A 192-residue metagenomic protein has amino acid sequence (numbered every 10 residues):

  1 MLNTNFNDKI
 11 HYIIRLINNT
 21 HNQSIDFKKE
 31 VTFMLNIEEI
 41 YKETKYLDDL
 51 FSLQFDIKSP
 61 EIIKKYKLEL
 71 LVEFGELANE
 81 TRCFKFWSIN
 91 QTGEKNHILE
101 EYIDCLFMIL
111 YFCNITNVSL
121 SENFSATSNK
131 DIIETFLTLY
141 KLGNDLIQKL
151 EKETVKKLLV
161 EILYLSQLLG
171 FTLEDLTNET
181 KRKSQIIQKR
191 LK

Functional and structural regions predicted by a protein language model:
N5-K192: Flexible "arm" and connector segments at domain edges
